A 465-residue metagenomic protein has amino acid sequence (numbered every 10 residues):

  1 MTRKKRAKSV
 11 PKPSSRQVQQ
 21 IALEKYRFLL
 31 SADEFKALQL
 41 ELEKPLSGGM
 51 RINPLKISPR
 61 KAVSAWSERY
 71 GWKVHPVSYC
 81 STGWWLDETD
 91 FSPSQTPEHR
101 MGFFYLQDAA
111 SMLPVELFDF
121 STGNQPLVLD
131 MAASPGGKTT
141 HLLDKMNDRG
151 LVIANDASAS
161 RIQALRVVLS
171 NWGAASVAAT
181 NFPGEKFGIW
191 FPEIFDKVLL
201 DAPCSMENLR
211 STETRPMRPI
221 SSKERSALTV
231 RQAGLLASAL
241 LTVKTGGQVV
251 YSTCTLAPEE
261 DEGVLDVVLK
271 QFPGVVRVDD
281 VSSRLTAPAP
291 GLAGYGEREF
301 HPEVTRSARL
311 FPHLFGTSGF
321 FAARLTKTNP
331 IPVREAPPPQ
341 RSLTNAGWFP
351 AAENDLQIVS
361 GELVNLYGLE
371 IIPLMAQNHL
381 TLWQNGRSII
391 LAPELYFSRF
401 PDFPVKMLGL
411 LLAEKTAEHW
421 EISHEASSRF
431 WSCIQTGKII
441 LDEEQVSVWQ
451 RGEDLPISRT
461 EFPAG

Functional and structural regions predicted by a protein language model:
T2-L30, F35-R69, S318-F321, T328-G465: Polybasic, low-complexity RNA-engagement segments
G48-M112: Conserved AdoMet
N124-S134: Conserved class I S-adenosyl-L-methionine
P126-V128, R149-I153: Short beta-strand element of Class I
P135-D148: Conserved SAM-binding loop of SAM-dependent methyltransferases across substrates and taxa, primarily the Class I
N147, V243-T245: Helix-to-beta-strand junctions that scaffold the AdoMet/dcAdoMet cofactor pocket in Class I SAM-dependent enzymes
N155-E193, L200: S-adenosyl-L-methionine
S160, F195-S238, V250, C254-D261 (+1 more regions): Mobile active-site "lid"/loop adjacent to the S-adenosyl-L-methionine
